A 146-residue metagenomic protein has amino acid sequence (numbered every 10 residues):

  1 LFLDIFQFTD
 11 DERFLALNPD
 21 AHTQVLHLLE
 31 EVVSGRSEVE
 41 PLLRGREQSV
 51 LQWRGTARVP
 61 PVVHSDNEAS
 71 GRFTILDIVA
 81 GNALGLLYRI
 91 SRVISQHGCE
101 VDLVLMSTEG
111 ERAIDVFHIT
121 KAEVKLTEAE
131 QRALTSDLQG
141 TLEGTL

Functional and structural regions predicted by a protein language model:
L1-L146: Non-catalytic interaction/regulatory segments
